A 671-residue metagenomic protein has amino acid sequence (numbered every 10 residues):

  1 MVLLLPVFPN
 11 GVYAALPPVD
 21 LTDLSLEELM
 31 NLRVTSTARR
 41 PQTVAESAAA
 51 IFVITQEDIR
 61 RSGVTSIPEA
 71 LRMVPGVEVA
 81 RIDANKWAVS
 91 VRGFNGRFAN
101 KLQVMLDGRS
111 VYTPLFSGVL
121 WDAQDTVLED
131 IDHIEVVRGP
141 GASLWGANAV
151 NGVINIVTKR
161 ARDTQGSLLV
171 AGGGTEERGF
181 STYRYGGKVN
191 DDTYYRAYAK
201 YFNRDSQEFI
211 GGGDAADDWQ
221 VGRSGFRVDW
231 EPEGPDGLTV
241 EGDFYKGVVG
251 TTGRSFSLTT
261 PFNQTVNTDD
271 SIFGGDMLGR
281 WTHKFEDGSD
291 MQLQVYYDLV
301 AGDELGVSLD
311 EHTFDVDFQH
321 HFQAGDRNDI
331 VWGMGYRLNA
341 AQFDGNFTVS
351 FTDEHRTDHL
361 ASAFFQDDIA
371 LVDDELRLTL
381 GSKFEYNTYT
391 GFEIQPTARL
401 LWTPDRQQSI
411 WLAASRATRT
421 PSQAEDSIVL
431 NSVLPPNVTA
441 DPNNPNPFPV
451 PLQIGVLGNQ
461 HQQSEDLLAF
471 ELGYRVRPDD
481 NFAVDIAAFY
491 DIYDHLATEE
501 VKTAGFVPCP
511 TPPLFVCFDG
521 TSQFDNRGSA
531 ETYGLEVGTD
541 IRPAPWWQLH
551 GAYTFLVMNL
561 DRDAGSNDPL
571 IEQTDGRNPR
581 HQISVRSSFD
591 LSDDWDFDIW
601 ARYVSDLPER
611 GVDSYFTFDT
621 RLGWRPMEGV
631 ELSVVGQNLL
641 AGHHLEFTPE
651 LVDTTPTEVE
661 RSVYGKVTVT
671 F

Functional and structural regions predicted by a protein language model:
T35-S36, R40-F52, P68, R72-S110: Extracytoplasmic beta-strand/coil segments of soluble accessory domains associated with Gram-negative outer-membrane
I67-A70, W87-R92, L102-L106, W121-T126 (+4 more regions): N-terminal periplasmic accessory domains that precede and gate Gram-negative outer-membrane beta-barrel machines
S110-R138: Short acidic/polar hinge/loop motifs at secondary-structure boundaries that mediate gating or recognition
S143, N155, D163-T164, G172 (+2 more regions): Periplasmic-side early beta-strands and strand-to-turn transitions of outer-membrane beta-barrels
G225, T313-Q319, R356, S362-F364 (+7 more regions): Outer membrane beta-barrel strand-and-loop segments of large Gram-negative receptors, especially TonB-dependent
R254-T259, Q342, T388, W402 (+6 more regions): Surface-exposed extracellular loop regions of Gram-negative outer-membrane beta-barrel proteins, predominantly
A370-R377, F489-Y493, P510-L607: Gram-negative outer-membrane beta-barrel transporters
T418, V612, G623-F671: C-terminal beta-signal and adjacent terminal beta-strands/loops of Gram-negative outer-membrane beta-barrel proteins
